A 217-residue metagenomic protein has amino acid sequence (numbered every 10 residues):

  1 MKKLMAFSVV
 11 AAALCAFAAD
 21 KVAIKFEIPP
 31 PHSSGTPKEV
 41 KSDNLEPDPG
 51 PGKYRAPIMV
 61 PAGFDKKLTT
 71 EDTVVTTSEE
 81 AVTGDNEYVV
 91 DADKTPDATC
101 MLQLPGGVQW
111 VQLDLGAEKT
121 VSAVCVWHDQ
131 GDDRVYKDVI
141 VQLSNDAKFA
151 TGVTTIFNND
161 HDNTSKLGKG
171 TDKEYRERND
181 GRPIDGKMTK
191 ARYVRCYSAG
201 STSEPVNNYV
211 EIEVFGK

Functional and structural regions predicted by a protein language model:
M1-L4: Positively charged n-region of N-terminal signal peptides that target proteins for export
V10-F17: Hydrophobic h-region of N-terminal signal peptides that target proteins for export in Gram-negative bacteria
A19-P61: N-terminal pre-domain segments of enzymes
D20-S33, L104-Q109, G131-K217: Trp- and acidic/polar-enriched beta-sheet ligand-binding modules for extracellular glycan and matrix recognition
A56-V90: Predominantly extracellular/luminal regions of secreted and cell-surface proteins, especially disulfide-bonded
V108-Q112, T120-A123: Intrinsic-disorder/low-complexity, polar/charged segments enriched in Ser/Thr/Lys/Arg/Asp/Glu/Gln
L115-A117, S144: A short glycine/threonine-centered beta-strand motif
T120-G131, C196: A short beta-strand element within beta-rich, extracytoplasmic domains of secreted/secretory-pathway proteins
